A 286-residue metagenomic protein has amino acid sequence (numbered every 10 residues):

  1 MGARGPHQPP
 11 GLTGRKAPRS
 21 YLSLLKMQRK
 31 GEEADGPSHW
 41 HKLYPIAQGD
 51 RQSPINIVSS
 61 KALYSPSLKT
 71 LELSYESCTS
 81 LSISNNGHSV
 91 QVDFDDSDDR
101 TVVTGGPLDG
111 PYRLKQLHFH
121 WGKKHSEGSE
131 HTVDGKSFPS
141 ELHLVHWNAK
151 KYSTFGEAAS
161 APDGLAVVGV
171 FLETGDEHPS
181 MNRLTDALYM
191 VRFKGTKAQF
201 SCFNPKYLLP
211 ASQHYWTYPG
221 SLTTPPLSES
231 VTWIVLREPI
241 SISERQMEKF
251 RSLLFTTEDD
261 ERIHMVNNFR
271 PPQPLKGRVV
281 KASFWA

Functional and structural regions predicted by a protein language model:
G2-A286: Alpha-carbonic anhydrase
